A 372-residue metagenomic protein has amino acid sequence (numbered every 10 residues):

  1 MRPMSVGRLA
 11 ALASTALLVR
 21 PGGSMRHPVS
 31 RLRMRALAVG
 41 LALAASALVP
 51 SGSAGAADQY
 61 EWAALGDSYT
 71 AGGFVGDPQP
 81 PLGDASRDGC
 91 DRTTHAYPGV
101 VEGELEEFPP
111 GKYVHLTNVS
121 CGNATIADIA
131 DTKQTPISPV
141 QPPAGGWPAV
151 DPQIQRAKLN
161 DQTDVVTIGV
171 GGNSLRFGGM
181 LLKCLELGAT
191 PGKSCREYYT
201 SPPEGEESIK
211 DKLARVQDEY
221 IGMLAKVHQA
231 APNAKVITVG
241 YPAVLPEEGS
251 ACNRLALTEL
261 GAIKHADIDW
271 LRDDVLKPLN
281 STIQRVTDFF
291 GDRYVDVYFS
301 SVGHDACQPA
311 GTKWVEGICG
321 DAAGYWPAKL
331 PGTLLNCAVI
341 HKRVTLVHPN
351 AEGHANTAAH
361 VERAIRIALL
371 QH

Functional and structural regions predicted by a protein language model:
R2-A56: Secretory targeting and sorting signals
S53-A64, P148-T167, I221-K235, E362: Short amphipathic alpha-helices and their capping/turn segments at secondary-structure boundaries
A56-N123, L185-G192: Serine-esterase "nucleophile elbow" of acetyl-processing enzymes
E61-G73, H115-S120, D164-G169, S174-R176 (+3 more regions): Structural recognition of the beta-strand scaffold that forms the well-ordered cores of secreted hydrolase catalytic
G73-D77, D128-D211, A243-P246, H341: Oxyanion-hole/transition-state-stabilizing segment in secreted/luminal serine hydrolases and related acyltransferases
S120-V150, D305-A322: Charged, often glycine-rich, active-site loop that binds/positions anionic groups
V165-I168, G192-V227, I237, Y241-N280 (+1 more regions): Conserved N-terminal glycine/acidic-rich loop preference
P246-K277, Q284-V347: Mobile gating loops/cap/lid regions near enzyme active sites that modulate substrate access
